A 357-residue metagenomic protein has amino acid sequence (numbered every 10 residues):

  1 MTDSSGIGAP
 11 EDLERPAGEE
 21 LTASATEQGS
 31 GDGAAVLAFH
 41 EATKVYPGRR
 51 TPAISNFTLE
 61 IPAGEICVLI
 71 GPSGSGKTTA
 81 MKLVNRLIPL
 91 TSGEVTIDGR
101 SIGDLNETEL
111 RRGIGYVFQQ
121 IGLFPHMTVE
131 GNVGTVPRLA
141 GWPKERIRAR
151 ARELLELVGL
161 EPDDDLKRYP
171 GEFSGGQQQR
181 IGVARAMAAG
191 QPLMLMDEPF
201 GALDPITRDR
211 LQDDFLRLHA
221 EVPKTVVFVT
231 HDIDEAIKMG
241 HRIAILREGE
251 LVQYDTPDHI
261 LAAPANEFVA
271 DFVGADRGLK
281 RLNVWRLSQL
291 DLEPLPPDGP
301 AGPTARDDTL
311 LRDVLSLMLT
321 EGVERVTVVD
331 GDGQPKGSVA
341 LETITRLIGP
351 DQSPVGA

Functional and structural regions predicted by a protein language model:
N85: Helix-to-loop junction immediately C-terminal to a conserved catalytic motif
S101-G115, L139, P264: ABC ATPase NBD coupling module
R138, E145-D164: Conserved ABC ATPase "signature" region
R168-F173, Q177: Conserved ABC ATPase signature
A188-P192: A short, proline-enriched helix->beta-strand linker immediately N-terminal to the Walker B motif in ABC-type P-loop
Y254-D255, A263, S338: ABC ATPase "signature
